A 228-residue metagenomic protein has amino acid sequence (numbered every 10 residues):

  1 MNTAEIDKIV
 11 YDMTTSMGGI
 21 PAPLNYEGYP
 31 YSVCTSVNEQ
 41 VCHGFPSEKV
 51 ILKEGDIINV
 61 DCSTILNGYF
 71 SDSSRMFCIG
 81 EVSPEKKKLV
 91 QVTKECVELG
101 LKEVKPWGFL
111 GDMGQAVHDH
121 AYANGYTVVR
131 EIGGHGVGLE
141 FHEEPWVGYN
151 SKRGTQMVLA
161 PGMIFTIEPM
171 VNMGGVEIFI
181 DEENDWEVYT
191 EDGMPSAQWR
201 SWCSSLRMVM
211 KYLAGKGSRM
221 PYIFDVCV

Functional and structural regions predicted by a protein language model:
M1-V228: Active-site neighborhoods and metal-handling regions in enzymes and metal-associated proteins
